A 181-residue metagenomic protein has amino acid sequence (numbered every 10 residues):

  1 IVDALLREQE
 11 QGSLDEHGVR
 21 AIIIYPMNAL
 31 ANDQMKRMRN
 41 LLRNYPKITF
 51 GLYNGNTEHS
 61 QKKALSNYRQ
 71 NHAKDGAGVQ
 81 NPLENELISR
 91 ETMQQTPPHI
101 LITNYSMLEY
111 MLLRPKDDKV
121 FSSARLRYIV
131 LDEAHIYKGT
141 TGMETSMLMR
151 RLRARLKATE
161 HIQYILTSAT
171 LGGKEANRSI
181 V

Functional and structural regions predicted by a protein language model:
I1-V181: N-terminal helicase ATP-binding lobe
